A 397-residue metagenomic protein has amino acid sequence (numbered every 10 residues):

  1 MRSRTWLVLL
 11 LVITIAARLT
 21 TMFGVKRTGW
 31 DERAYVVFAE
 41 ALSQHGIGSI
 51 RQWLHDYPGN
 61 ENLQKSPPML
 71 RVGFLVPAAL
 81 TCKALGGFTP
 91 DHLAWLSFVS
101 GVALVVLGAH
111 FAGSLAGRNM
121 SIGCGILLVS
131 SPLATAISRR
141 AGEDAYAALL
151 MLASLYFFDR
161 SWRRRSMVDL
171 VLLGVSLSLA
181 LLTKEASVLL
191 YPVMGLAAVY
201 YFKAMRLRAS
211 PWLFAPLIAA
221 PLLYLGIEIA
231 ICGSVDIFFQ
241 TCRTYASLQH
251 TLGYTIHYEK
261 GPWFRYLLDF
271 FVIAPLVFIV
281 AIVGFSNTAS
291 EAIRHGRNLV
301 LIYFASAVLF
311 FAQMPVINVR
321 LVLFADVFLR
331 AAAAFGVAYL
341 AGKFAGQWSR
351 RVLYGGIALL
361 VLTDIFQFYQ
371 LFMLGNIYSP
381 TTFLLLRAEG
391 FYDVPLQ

Functional and structural regions predicted by a protein language model:
S3-E32, E40, Q44-I47, L217-C232 (+1 more regions): Transmembrane signal-anchor helices characteristic of membrane glycosylation enzymes that use polyprenol
T14-A17, C124-V129, Y156, L177 (+2 more regions): Short helix- or helix-capping micro-motifs that position conserved polar/aromatic residues at function-defining sites
H92-A116, A153, F157, F335: Transmembrane-helix motifs of polytopic, lipid-linked glycan transferases
A94, L133-Y146, N318: Short acidic/glycine- and proline-prone juxtamembrane loop motifs at membrane-interface regions of multi-pass membrane
S114-N119, S154-V171, A180, N287-A292: Membrane-interface transmembrane helices that cradle and orient dolichyl/undecaprenyl
V199, V272-R294, L301: Hydrophobic, aromatic-rich transmembrane alpha-helices and their immediate juxtamembrane boundary segments
P211-Q249, L276, Q313, V361-G375: Membrane-lumen/periplasm interface segments of specific transmembrane helices in polyprenyl phosphate-linked
G356-Q397: Membrane-embedded, lumen/periplasm-facing catalytic core of multi-pass transferases that use lipid-linked donors
